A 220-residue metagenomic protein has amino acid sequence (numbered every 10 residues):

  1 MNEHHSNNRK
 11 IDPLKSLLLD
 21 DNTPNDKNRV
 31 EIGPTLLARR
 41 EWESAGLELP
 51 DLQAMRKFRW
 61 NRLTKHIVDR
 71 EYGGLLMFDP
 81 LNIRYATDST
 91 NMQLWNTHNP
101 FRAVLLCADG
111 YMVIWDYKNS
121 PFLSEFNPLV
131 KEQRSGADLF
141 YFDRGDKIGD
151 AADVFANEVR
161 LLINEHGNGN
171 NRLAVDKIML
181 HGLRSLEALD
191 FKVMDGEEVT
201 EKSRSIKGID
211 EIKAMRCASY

Functional and structural regions predicted by a protein language model:
M1-Y220: A composition/biophysics-driven feature that prefers long, compositionally simple stretches
